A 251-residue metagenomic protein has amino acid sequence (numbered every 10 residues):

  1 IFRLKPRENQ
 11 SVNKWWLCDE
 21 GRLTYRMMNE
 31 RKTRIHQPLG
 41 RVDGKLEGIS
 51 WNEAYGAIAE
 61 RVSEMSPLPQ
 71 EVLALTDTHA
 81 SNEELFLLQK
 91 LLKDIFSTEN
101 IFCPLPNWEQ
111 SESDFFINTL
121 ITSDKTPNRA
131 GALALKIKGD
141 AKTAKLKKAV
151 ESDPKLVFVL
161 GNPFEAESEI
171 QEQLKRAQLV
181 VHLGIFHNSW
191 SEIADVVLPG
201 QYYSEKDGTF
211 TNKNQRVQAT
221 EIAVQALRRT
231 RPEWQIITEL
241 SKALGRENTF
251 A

Functional and structural regions predicted by a protein language model:
F2-Q70, D114-G139, A243: Cofactor-/ligand-binding subdomain signature composed of acidic, glycine-rich, tryptophan-containing flexible loops
N9, I49, N82, R228-R231: Residue-level detector of secondary-structure boundary/capping sites
C18, A74, L91: Conserved hydrophobic/aromatic pocket- or pore-lining residues that grip, position, or stack substrates in active sites
Y25, S81-N82: Short, acidic Gly/Pro/Ser/Thr-rich loop/turn segments
G44-L46, D77, Q225-L227: Flexible, glycine/proline-enriched loop segments at strand-loop-helix junctions that form or flank small-ligand binding
E64-L68, E84-L91, I95-A251: Non-catalytic alpha/beta scaffold blocks inside enzyme catalytic domains
E71-T78: Short glycine-rich or small-residue beta-strand-to-loop segments that form or flank ligand, phosphate, metal/Fe-S
